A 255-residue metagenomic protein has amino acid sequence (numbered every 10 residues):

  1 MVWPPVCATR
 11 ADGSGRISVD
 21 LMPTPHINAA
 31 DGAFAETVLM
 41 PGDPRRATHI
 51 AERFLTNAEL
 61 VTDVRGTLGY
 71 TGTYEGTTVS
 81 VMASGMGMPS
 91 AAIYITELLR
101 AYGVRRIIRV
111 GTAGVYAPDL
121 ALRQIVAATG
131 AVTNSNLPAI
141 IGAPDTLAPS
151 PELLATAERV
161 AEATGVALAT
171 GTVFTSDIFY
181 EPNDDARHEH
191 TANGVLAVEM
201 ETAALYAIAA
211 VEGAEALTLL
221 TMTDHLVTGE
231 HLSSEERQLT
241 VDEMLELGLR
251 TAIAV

Functional and structural regions predicted by a protein language model:
I17-T156: Metabolite-binding pocket within alpha/beta catalytic cores that recognizes anionic/polar moieties
T56-D63, G165-G171, V255: Flexible, glycine/charged-enriched surface loops at secondary-structure junctions
L147-N193: Active-site rim beta-loop-alpha module in soluble metabolic enzymes
T156-T164, I208, L247-A254: Generic non-transmembrane alpha-helical segments
A203-E236: Zn-dependent metallopeptidase/amidohydrolase metal-coordination segment
T228-V255: His/Asp/Glu-rich mid-to-C-terminal helical/loop segments that flank catalytic regions of hydrolases
